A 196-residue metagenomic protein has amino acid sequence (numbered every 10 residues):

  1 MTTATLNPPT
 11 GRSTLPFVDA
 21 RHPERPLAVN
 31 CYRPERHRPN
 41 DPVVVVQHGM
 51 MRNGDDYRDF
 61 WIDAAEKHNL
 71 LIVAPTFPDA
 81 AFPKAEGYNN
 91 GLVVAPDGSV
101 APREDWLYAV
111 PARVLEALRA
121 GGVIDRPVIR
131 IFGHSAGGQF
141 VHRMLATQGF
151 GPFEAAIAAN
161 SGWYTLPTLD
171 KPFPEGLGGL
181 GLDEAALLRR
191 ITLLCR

Functional and structural regions predicted by a protein language model:
M1-V43, N53-D56, K67, A95-S99 (+7 more regions): A domain-start/cap signature at the N-terminus of enzymes
R33-P39, D63, A120-D125, E184-R189: Surface-exposed acidic, glycine-flexible loop patches that form ligand/cofactor-binding and adhesion interfaces
D41, M50-V114: Active-site machinery of serine-nucleophile hydrolases
V45, V73-P75, F132, I157 (+1 more regions): Hydrophobic/aromatic beta-strand patches that form the interior of the parallel beta-sheet core in alpha/beta enzyme
H48-M51, S135: Short, flexible loop segments at the rims of nucleotide/cofactor-binding pockets, characterized by
T76-P78, G137, G162: Short, flexible active-site-adjacent loop segments at beta-strand->alpha-helix junctions, enriched in small/polar
Y108-P127: Conserved acidic catalytic loop of the alpha/beta-hydrolase fold
G178-R196: Serine-hydrolase catalytic core
